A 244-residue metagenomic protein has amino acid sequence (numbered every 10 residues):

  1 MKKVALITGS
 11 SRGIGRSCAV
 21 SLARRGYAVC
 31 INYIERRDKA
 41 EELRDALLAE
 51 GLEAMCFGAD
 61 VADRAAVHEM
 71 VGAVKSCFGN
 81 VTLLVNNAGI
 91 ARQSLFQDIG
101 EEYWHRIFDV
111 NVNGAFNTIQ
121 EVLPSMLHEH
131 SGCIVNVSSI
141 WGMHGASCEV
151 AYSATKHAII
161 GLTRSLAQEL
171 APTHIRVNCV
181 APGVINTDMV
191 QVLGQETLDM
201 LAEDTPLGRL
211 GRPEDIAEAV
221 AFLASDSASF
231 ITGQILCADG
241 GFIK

Functional and structural regions predicted by a protein language model:
S11-R12: Conserved glycine-rich cofactor-binding loop
R25-E42: Conserved glycine-rich Rossmann-like NAD(P)H-binding loop of the short-chain dehydrogenase/reductase
L95-F96, Y103-F108, V190, T197 (+1 more regions): Substrate-binding pocket helix/loop in short-chain dehydrogenase/reductase
I119, T155, T163: Active-site helix of classical SDR
P124, Q168-P172, S229: Alpha-helical segment proximal to the catalytic Tyr-Lys
S139: Residue(s) in the substrate-gating loop at a strand-loop-helix junction that position the organic substrate next
M143-H144, A221, T232-K244: Short C-terminal tail/terminal secondary-structure segment of NAD(P)H-dependent dehydrogenase/reductase domains
